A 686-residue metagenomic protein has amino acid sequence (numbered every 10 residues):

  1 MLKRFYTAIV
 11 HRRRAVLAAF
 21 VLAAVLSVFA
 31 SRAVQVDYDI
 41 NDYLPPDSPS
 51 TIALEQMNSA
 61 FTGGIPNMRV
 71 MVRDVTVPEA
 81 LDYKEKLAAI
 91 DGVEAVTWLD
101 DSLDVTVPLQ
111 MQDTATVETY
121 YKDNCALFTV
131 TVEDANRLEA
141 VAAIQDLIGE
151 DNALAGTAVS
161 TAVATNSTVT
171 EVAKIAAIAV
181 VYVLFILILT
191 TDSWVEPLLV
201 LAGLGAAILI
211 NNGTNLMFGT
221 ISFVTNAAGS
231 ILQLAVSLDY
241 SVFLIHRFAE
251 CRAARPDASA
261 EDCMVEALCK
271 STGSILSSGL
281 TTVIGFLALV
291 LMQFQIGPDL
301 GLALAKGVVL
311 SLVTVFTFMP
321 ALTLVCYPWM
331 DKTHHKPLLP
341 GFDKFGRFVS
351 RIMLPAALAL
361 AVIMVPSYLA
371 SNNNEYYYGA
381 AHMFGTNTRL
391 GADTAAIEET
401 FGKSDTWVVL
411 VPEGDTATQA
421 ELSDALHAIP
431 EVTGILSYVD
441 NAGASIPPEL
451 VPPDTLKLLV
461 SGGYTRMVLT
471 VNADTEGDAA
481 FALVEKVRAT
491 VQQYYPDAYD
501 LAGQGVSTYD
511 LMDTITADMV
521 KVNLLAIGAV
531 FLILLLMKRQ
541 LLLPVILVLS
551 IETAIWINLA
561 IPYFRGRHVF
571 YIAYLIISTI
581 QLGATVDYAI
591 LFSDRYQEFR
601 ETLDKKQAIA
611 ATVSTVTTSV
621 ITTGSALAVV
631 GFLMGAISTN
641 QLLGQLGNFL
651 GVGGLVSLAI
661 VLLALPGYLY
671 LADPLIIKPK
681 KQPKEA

Functional and structural regions predicted by a protein language model:
M1-V36, A135-Y378, Q493-A686: Membrane-embedded transmembrane helical bundles of large multi-pass transporters/channels
V36-Y38, D104-V105: Surface-exposed, low-hydrophobicity interaction/linker segments
I40, A380: Active-site oxyanion-binding pockets that recognize sulfate/phosphate
P46-M68, V72-A158, E375-Y376, H382-L543 (+1 more regions): Structured non-transmembrane domains adjacent to transmembrane bundles in polytopic membrane proteins
